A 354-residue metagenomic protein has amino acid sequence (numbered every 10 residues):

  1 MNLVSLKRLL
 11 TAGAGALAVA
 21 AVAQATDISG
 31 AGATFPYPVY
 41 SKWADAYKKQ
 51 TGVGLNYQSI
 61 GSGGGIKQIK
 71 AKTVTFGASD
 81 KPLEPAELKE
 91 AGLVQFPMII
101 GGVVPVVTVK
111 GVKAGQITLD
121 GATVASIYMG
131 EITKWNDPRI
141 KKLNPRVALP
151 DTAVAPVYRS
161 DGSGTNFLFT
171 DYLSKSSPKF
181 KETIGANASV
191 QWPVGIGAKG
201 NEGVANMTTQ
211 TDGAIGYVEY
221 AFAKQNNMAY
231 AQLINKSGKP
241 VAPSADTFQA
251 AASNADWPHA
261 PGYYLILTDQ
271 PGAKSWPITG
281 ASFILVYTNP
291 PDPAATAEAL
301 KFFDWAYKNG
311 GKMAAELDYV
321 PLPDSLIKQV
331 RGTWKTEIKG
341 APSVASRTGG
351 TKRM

Functional and structural regions predicted by a protein language model:
M1-G13: Bacterial N-terminal signal peptides that target proteins for export
N2, A18-A21, A306, M354: Generic secretory/membrane-interface signal
R8, L17-A25: Sec/Tat signal peptide C-region and signal peptidase I cleavage site
G13-G15, G30: Small side chains
A25-M354: Flexible loop/hinge segments at secondary-structure junctions
